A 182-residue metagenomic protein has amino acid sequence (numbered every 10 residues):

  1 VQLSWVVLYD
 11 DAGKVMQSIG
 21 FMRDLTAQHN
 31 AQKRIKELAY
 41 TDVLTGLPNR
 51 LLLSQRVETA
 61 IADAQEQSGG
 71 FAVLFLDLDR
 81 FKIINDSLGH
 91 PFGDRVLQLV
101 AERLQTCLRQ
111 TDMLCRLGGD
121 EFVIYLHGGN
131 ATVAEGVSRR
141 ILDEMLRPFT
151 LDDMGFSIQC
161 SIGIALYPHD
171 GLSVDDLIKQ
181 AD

Functional and structural regions predicted by a protein language model:
L3-W5, M22, Q159: Sensory-domain boundary capping and coupling elements
L8, D63, T106-T111, D143-G155: Short catalytic/binding micro-motifs of nucleotide second-messenger systems
Y9-K14, D170: Flexible loop/coil segments at beta-strand boundaries within sensory signal-transduction domains
K14-D24: PAS-family sensory domains
T26, N30-K33, D175: Signal-transmission coiled-coil "S-helix"-like helices that couple sensory/receiver modules to catalytic effector
H29, K36-Y40, G46-A72, D79-R109 (+3 more regions): Conserved long alpha-helical elements within nucleotide-processing catalytic cores of c-di-GMP signaling and class III
L114, R140, E144, T150 (+2 more regions): Cyclic nucleotide signaling catalytic output domains
